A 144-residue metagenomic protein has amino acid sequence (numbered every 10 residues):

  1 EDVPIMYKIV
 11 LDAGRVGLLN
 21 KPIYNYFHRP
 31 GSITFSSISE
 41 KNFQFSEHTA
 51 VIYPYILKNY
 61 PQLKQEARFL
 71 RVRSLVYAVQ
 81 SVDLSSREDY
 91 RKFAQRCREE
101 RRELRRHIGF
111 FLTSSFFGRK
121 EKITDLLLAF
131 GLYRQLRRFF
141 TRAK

Functional and structural regions predicted by a protein language model:
E1-K8: Acidic donor-binding loop at a coil-to-helix junction in glycosyltransferase catalytic cores that engages
K8, V51-Y55, Q135: Residue-level signal for well-ordered alpha-helical scaffold segments within enzymatic catalytic domains
A13: Carbohydrate-recognition loop of C-type lectin domains
G17-L19, Q65-E66: A structural signal for short, well-ordered beta-strand segments and their strand-loop junctions that often border
K21-P30, F35-P61, L84-R105: Catalytic core of nucleotide-sugar-dependent glycosyltransferases
N59-L70, F116-I123: Structural motif
R68-S81: Amphipathic alpha-helical repeat scaffolds of TPR domains
L84-K144: Membrane-interface aromatic/basic loop that binds lipid-linked glycans or pyrophosphate carriers, typified by
